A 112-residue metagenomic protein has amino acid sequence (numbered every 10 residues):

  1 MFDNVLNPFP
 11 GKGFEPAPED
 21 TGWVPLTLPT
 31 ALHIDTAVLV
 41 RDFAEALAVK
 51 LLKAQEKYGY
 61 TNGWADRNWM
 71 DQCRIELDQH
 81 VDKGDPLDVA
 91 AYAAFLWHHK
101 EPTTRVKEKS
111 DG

Functional and structural regions predicted by a protein language model:
F2-G112: Flexible "arm" and connector segments at domain edges
